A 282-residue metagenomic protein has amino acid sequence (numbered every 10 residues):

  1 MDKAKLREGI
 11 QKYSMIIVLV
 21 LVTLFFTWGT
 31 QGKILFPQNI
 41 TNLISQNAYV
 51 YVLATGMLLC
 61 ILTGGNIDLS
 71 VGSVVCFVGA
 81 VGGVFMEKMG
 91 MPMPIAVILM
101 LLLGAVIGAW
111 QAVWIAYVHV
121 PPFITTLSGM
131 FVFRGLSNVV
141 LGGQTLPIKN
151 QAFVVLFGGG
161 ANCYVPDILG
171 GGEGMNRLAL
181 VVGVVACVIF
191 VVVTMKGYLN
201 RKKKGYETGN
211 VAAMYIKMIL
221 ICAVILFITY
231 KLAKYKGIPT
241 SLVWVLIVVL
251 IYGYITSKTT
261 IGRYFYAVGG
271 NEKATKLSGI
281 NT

Functional and structural regions predicted by a protein language model:
M1-I16, N210-I216: N-terminal membrane topogenic signal
L6-A48, Y230, G237, S257-R263 (+2 more regions): Helix-loop-helix hairpins and the membrane-proximal interhelical loops of multi-pass alpha-helical transport proteins
Y13-I17, L43, Y51, S73-F77 (+3 more regions): Hydrophobic alpha-helical transmembrane segments
I17-F25, T55-G56, F77, I98-W110 (+2 more regions): Generic alpha-helical transmembrane segments of integral inner-membrane proteins, especially permease/transport modules
T23-M89, V113-V120, A274: Single transmembrane alpha-helix segments in multi-pass membrane proteins
G90-F131: Alpha-helical transmembrane segments within multi-pass membrane transporters and channels
M130-T256: Transmembrane helix-bundle core of multi-pass membrane transporters and related energy-transducing complexes
